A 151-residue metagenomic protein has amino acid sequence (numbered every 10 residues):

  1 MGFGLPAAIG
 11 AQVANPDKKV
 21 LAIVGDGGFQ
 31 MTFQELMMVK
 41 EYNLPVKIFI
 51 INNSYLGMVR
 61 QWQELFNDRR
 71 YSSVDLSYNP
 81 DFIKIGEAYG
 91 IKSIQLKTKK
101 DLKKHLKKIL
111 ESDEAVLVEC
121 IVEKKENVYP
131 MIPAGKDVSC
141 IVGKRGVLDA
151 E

Functional and structural regions predicted by a protein language model:
M1-E151: Thiamine diphosphate
